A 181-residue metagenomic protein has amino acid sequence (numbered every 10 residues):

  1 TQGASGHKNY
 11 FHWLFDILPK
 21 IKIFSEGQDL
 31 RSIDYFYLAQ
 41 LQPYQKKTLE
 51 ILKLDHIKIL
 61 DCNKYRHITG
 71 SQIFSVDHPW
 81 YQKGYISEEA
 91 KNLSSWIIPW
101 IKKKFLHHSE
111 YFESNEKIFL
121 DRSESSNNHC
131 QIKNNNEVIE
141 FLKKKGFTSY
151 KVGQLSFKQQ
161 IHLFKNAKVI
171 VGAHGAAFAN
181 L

Functional and structural regions predicted by a protein language model:
T1-N180: The feature primarily captures lumenal catalytic ectodomains of type II secretory-pathway glycosyltransferases
